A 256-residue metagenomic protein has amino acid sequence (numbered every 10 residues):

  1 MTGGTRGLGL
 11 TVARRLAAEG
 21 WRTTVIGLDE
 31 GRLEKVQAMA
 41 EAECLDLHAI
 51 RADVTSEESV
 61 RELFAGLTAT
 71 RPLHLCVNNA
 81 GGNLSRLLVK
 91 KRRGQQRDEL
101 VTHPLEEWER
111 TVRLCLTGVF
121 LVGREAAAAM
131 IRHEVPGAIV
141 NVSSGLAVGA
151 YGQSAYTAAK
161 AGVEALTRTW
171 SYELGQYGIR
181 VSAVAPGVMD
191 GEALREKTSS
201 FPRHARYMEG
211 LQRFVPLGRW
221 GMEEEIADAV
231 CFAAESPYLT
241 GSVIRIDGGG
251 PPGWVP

Functional and structural regions predicted by a protein language model:
T5-R6: Conserved glycine-rich cofactor-binding loop
G31, R51-E62, L105, E225: The beta1-alpha1 cofactor-binding region of Rossmann-like NAD(H)/NADP(H)-dependent oxidoreductases
L87-E109, L211: Substrate-binding pocket helix/loop in short-chain dehydrogenase/reductase
K90-G94, Q176, V188-F214, G253-P256: A glycine/serine/threonine-rich, flexible loop-to-helix segment that serves as the NAD(P) cofactor-binding "lid"
R97-E107, I131, V140-G162, T167-Q176 (+1 more regions): Catalytic loop of short-chain dehydrogenase/reductase
G123-R124, R168: A short, exposed helix-loop element centered on a Lys and neighboring polar residues
R219-I246, P251: C-terminal substrate-recognition "lid" of short-chain dehydrogenase/reductases
